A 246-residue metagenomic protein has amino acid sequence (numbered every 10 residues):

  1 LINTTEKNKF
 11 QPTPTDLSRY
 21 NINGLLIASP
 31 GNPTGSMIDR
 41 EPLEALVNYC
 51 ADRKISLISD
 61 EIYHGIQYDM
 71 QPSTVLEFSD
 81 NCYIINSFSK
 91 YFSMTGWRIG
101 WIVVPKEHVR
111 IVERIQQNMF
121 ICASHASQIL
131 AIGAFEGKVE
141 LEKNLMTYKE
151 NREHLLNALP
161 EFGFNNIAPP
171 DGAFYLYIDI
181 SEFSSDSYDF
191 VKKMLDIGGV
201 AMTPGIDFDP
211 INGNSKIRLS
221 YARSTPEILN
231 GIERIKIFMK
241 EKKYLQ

Functional and structural regions predicted by a protein language model:
L1, L57-S59, N86, M202-P204: Hydrophobic residues in well-ordered beta-strands that form the structural core
T4-D69: Active-site phosphate-binding strand-loop segment of PLP-dependent enzymes
D52-R53, F162, G198, K242: Helix C-cap/helix->beta junction micro-motif
F78-I111, S215: Active-site PLP attachment segment
E107-S127: Active-site C-terminal subdomain of aminotransferase-like
V112-M119, A134-N157: Structural signature of PLP-dependent enzymes
I132, Y148-L159, I167-I180: Conserved glycine-rich beta-strand-loop-beta hairpin in the small C-terminal domain of fold type I
K193-M202, F208-Q246: PLP-dependent enzyme catalytic core of the Aspartate aminotransferase-like
